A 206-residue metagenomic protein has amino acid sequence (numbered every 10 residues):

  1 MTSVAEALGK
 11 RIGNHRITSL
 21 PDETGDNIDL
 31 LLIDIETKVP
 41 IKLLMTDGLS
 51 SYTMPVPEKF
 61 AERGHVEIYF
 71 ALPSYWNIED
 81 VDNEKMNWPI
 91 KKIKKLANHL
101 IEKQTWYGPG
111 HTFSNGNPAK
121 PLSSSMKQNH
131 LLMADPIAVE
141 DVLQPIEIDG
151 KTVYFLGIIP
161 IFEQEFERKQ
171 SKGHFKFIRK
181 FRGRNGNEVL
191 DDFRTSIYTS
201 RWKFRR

Functional and structural regions predicted by a protein language model:
M1-L43, S50-T53, K59-R63, Y69-R206: Acidic, proline/glycine-rich low-complexity IDRs
